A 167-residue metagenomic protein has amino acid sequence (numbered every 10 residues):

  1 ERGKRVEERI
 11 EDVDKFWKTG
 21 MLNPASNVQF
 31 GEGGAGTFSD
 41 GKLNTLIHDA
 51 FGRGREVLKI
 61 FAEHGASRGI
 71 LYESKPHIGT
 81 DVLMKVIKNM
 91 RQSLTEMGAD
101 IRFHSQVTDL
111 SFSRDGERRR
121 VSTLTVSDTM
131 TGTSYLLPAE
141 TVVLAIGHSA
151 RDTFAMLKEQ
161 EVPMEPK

Functional and structural regions predicted by a protein language model:
E1-K167: Residues forming the flavin
